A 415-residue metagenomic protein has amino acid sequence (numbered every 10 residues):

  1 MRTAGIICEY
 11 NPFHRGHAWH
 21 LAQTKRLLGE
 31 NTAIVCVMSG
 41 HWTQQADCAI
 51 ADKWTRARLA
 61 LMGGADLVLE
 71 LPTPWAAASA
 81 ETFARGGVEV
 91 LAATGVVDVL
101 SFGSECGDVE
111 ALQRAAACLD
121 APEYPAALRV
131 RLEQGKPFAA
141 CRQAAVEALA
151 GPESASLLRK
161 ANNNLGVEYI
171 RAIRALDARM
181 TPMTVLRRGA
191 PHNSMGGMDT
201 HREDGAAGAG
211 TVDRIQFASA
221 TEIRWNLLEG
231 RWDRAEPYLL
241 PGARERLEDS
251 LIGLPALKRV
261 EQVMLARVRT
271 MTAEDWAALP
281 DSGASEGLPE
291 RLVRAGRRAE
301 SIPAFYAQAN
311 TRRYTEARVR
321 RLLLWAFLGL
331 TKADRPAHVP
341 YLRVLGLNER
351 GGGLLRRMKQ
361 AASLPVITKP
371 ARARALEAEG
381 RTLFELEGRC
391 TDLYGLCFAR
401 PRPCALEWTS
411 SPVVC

Functional and structural regions predicted by a protein language model:
M1-R56: N-terminal catalytic cores of NTP/NDP-binding nucleotidyl/phosphoryl-transfer enzymes
K25-L28, L61, L91-A92, R174: N-terminal cationic-hydrophobic initiation segments that often serve targeting/anchoring roles
E30, G64, G95-V96: Short loop/turn motifs at secondary-structure junctions
N31-T32, D66, A178-M180: A structural micro-motif
L61-P72: A glycine-rich helix N-cap at a beta->alpha junction
L71-C415: Active-site cores that bind ATP or allylic diphosphates and position pyrophosphate for catalysis
